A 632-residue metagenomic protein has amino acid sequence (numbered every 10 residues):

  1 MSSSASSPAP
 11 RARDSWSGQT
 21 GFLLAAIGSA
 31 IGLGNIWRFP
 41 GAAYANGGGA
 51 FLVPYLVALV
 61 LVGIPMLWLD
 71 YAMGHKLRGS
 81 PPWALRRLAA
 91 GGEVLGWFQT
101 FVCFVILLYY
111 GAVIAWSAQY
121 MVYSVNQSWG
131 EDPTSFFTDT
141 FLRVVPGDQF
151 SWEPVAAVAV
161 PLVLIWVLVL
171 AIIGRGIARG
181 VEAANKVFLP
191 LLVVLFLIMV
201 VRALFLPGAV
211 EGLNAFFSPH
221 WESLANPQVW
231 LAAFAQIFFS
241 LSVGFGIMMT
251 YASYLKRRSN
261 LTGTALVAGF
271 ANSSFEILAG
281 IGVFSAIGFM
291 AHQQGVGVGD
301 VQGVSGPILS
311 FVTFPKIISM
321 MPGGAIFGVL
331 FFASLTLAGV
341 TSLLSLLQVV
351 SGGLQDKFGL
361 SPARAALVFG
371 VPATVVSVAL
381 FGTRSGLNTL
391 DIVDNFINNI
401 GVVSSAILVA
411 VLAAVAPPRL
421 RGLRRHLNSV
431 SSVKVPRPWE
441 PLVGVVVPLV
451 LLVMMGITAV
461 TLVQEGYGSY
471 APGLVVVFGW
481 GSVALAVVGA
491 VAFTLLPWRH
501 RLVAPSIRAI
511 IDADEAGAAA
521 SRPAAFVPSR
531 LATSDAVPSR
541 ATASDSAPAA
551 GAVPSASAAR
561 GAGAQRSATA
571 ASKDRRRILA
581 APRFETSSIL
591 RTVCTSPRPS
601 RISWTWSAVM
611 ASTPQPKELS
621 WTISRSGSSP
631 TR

Functional and structural regions predicted by a protein language model:
M1-W37, M66-Y71, H75-R87, V94 (+2 more regions): Membrane-interface "cap" regions at the ends of multi-pass membrane proteins
S2-R11, A414-R437, E465, P472 (+4 more regions): Terminal cytosolic tails of multi-pass membrane transporters, especially the segment immediately following the final
S2-W16, T20, E182, K186-L344 (+2 more regions): Membrane-embedded translocation segments of transport machinery
P10-D14, A42-N46, P81-F98, V113-G174 (+6 more regions): Inter-helical loop and helix-membrane interface segments of multi-pass membrane transporters/permeases
G18-A58, E211, I247-A252, T264-L266 (+6 more regions): Transmembrane helix-boundary motif of multi-pass solute transporters/channels
M66, Y110-F136, V193-F217, F289 (+4 more regions): Hydrophobic alpha-helical segments and their helix-loop junctions in multi-pass secondary transporters
T100, F358-G370, F396-G479: C-terminal membrane-solvent junction of multi-pass transporters and transport-like membrane proteins
S529, S534, S539-S546, A550 (+3 more regions): Low-acidity, Ser/Thr- and Arg-rich intrinsically disordered low-complexity segments
